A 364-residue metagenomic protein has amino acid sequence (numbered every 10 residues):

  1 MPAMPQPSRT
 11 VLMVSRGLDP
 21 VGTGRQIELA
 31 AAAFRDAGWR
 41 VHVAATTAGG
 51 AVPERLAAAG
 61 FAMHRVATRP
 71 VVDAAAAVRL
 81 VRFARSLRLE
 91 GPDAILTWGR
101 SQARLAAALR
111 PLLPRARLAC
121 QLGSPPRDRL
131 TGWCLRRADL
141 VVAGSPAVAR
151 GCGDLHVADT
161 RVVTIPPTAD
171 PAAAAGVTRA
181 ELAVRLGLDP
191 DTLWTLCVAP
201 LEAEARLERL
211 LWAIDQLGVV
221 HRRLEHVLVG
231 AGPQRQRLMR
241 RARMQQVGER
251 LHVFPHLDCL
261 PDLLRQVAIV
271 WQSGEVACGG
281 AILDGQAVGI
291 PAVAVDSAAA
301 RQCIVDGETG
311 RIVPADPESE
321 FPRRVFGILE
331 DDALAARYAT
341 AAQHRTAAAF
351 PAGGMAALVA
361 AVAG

Functional and structural regions predicted by a protein language model:
V21-A32, L193, C197-V219, P233-Q236: A conserved mid-protein helix/loop that constitutes part of the nucleotide-sugar donor-binding site
A45, P291-V295: Short hydrophobic beta-strand element within catalytic cores of glycosyltransferases and related nucleotide-activated
A76, T97-A103, L122: Short His-centered aromatic/hydrophobic patch
P111-P146: A conserved, positively charged/aromatic
D139-V162, A169-A173: A short, active-site helix/loop in glycosyltransferases that binds the activated sugar's phosphate group
M239-P255: Nucleotide-activated donor-binding/catalytic signature segment of Leloir-type glycosyltransferases, i.e., the conserved
R265-A277, I290: Acidic donor-binding loop of glycosyltransferase active sites
D306-G307, R311-E318, G327-D332: Conserved acidic donor-binding segment of nucleotide-sugar-dependent glycosyltransferases
